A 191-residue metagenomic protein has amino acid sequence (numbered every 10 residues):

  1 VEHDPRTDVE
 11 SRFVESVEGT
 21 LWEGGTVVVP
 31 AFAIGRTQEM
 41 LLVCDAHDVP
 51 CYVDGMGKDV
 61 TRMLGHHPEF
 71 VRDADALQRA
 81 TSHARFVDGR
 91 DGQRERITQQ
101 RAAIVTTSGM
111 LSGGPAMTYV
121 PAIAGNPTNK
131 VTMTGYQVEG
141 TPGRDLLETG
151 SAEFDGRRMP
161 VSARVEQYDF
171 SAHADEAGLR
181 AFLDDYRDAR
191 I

Functional and structural regions predicted by a protein language model:
V1-I191: Acidic/His-rich, metal-assisted hydrolase cores and their charged scaffolds
